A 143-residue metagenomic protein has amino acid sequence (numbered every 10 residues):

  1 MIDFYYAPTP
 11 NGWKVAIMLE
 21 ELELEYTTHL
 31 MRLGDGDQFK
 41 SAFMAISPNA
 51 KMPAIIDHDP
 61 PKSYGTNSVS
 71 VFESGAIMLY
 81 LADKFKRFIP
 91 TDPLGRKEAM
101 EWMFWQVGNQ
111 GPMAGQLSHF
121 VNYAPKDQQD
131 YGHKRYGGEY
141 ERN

Functional and structural regions predicted by a protein language model:
M1-G132: GST-like domain detector, emphasizing the conserved glutathione-binding G-site in the N-terminal thioredoxin-like
G132-N143: Amphipathic alpha-helical packing segments from all-alpha helical-bundle domains
